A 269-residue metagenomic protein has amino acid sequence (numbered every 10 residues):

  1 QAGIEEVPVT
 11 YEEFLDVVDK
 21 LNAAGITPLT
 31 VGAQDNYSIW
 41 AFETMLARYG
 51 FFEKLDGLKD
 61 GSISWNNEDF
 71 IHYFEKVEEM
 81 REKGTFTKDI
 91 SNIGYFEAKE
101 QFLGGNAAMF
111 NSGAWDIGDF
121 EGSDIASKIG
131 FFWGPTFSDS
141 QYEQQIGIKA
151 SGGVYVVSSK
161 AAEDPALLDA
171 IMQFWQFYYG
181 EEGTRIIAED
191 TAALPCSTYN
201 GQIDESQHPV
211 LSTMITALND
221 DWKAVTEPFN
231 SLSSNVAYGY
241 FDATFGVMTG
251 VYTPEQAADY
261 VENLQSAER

Functional and structural regions predicted by a protein language model:
A2-E6, S62, E78-N92, N106 (+1 more regions): A local structural motif
E6, G50-H72, G122-S123, T136-G147 (+2 more regions): Short, solvent-exposed loop/beta-turn-alpha elements that line the ligand-binding surface or hinge of extracytoplasmic
V9-D16, D89-L103: Short helix-initiation/N-cap motifs at beta->coil->alpha
T10, H72-K76, P165-Y178, A257: Short amphipathic alpha-helical coupling segments at ligand-binding clamshell hinges and other catalytic/signaling
E12-S62, A107: Extracytoplasmic/periplasmic solute-binding protein
D16-L21, D60-I90: Glycine-centered hinge/linker elements that transmit conformational signals in sensory and ligand-binding systems
K83, G122-T191: Extracytoplasmic/periplasmic substrate-recognition and gating elements
A193-T198, S212-Q265, R269: C-terminal capping/gating helix-and-loop segments adjacent to ligand/active sites or protein-protein/ligand interfaces
